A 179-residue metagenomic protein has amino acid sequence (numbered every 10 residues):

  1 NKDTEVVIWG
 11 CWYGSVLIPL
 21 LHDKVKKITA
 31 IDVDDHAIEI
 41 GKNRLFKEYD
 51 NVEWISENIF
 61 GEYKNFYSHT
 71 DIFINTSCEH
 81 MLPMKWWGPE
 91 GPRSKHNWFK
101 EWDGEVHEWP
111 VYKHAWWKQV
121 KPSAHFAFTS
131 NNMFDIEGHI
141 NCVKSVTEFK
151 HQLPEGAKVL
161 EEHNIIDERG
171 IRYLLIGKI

Functional and structural regions predicted by a protein language model:
K2-T4, V25, T70, V120-A124: Short, well-ordered alpha-helix to beta-strand connector turns
K2-Y13: Conserved class I S-adenosyl-L-methionine
Y13, V33-A37: Short, polar loop motifs at secondary-structure junctions
Y13-V25: Conserved SAM-binding loop of SAM-dependent methyltransferases across substrates and taxa, primarily the Class I
K27-D32: Conserved SAM-binding motif I beta-strand of class I
H36-S68, I72: S-adenosyl-L-methionine
H69-W86: A short SAM/SAH-binding and catalytic strip from SAM-dependent methyltransferases
P83-I179: C-terminal substrate-binding/active-site "lid" region of AdoMet-derived donor-dependent transferases
